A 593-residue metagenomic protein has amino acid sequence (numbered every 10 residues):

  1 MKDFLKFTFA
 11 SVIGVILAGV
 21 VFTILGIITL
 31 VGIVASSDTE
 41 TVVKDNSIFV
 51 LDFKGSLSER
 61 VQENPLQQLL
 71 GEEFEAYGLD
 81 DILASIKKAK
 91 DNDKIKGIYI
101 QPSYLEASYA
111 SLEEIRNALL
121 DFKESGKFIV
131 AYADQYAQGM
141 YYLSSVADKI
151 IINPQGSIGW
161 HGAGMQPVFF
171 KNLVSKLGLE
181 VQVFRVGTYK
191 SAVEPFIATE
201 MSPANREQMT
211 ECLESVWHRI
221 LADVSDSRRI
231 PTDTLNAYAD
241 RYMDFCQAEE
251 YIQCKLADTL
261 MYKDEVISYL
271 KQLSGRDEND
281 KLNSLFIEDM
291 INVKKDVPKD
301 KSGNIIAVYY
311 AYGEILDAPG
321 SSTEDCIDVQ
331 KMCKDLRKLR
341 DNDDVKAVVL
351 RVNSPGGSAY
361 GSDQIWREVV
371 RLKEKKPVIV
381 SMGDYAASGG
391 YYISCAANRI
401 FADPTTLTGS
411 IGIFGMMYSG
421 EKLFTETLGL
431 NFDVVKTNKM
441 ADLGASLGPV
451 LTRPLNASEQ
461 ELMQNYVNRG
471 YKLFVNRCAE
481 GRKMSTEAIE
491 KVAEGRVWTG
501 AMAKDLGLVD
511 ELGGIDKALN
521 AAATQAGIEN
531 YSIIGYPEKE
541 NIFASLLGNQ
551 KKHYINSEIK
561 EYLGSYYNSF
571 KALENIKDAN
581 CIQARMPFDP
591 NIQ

Functional and structural regions predicted by a protein language model:
K2-V42, N46: N-terminal type II signal-anchor transmembrane helix that functions as the membrane-insertion/stop-transfer segment
E40, S47-P167, P298-L423, N468: Cleft-lining beta-strand/loop regions that shape enzyme active-site pockets
K171-L270, E421-L506, D510, D516-A521 (+1 more regions): Charged, glycine-interspersed solvent-exposed loop segments at helix/strand-loop junctions that cap or gate access
L173-F184, N279-K299, F414, Y418 (+3 more regions): Surface-exposed, non-catalytic interaction/assembly patches
D226-S227, D258-I305, V475-G481, D510-K551: C-terminal long alpha-helix characteristic of the crotonase
K301-I306, Y310-D344, Y466, P537-Q593: Intrinsic disorder and flexible/low-complexity segments
Y310-G313, V352-S354, M382-D384, P404-T406 (+8 more regions): Active-site proximal loops enriched in glycine and acidic residues that flank catalytic Cys/His/Asp and coordinate
A359-Q364, M502-D505, L547-N549: Short glycine/threonine-rich loop-to-helix capping motif typified by GTGT followed within a few residues by an Asp-Pro
